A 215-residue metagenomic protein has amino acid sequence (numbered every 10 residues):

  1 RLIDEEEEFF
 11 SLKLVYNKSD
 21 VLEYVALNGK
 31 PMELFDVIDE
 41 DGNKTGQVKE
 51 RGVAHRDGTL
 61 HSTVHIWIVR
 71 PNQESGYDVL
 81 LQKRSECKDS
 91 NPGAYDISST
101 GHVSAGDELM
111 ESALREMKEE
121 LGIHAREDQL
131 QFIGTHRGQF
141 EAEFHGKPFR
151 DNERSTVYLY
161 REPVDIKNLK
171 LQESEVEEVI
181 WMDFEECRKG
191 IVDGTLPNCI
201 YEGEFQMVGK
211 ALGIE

Functional and structural regions predicted by a protein language model:
L2-L27: Residues within mature, well-folded domains
E23, T45-G46, L80: Generic structural signal for well-ordered beta-strand positions
G29-E74: Acidic, metal-coordinating catalytic segment for phosphate/diphosphate chemistry, firing primarily on the Nudix
K30-P31, G52, G93-Y95, S99 (+2 more regions): Nudix hydrolase/Nudix homology domain
V53-V64, E74-R115, E119: Conserved Nudix-box catalytic region and its N-terminal flanking loop in Nudix hydrolases and closely related
H124-T135: A short coil-to-beta-strand element that immediately follows conserved catalytic motifs
